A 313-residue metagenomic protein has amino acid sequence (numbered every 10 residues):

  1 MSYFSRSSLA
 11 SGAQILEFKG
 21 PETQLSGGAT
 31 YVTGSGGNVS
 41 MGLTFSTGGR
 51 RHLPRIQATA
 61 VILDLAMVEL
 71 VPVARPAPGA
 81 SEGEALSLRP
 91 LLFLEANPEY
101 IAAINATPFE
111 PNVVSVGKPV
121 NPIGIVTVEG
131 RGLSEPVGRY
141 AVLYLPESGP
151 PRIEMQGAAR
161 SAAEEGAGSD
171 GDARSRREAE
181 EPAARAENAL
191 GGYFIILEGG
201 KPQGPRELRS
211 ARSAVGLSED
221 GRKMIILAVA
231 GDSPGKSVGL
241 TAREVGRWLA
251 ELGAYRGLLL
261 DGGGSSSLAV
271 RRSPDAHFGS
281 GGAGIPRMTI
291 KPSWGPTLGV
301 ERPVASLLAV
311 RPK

Functional and structural regions predicted by a protein language model:
M1-P136, A141-V142, P146, P150-R152: Zymogen propeptides
T44-Q57, R185-G221: Conserved beta-alpha junction segments in alpha/beta enzyme cores
R75-E82, G157-A163, A228-S233: Short, solvent-exposed aromatic-acidic interface loops
S81-L86, A162-D172, G235-T241: A short, polar/proline- and glycine-enriched secondary-structure boundary/capping micro-motif
I101-N105, V142-Y144, G216, M224-L227 (+1 more regions): Structural recognition of the beta-strand scaffold that forms the well-ordered cores of secreted hydrolase catalytic
N105-L208: Active-site-adjacent helix-turn-beta-strand microarchitecture at beta-sheet edges that either contains or buttresses
V113-V137, E198-E219, K223-R256, S265-K313: Conserved, well-ordered active-site substructure
G262: Histidine-centered catalytic micro-motifs
